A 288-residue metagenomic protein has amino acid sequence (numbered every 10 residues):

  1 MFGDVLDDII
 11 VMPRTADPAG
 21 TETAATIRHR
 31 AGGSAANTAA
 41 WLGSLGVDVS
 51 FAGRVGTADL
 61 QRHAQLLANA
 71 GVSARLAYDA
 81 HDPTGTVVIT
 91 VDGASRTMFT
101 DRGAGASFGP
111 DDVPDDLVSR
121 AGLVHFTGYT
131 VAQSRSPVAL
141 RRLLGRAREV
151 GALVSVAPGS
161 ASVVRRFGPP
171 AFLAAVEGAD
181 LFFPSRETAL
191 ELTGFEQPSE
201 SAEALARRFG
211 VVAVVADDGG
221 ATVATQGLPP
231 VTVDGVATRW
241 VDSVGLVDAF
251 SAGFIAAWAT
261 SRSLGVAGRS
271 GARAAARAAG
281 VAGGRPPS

Functional and structural regions predicted by a protein language model:
M1-A52, Q61-R62, R239-V241: Glycine-rich phosphate/adenosyl-contacting loop at the front of the ribokinase-like
D4-V5, Y129, A249: Active-site metal-binding loops of divalent metal-dependent hydrolases
P18-E22, H29, S44-F126: Conserved N-terminal subdomain of the carbohydrate kinase-like
T23, R146-E149, E196-S288: Conserved phosphate-binding/catalytic region of the ribokinase-like
L42, S185, V247: Short, conserved phosphate/pyrophosphate- and ester-handling motifs at nucleotide-, phospho-/glycolipid
V49, A74, V154-S155, V212: Hydrophobic beta-strand scaffold residues
D116-L117, A174-A175, L205: Structural alpha-helical scaffold elements that stabilize or flank donor/cofactor-binding regions in carbohydrate
L123-E200, G219-A221: Conserved beta-alpha-beta core of the PfkB/ribokinase-like small-molecule kinase fold
